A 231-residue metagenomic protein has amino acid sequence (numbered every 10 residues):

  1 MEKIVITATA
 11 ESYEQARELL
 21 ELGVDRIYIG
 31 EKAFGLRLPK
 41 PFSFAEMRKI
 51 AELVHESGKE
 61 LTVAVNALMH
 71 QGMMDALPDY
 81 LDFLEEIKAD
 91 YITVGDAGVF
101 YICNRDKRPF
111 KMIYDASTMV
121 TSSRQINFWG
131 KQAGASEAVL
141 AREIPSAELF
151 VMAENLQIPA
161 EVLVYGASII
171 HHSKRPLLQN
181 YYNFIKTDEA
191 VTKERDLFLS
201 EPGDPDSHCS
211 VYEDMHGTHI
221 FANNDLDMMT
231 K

Functional and structural regions predicted by a protein language model:
E2-T118, V139-K231: Active-site pocket-lining/capping segments in soluble small-molecule metabolic enzymes
A116, V120-T121, I126: Intrinsically disordered, low-complexity linker/loop segments enriched in Gly/Pro and charged/polar residues
Q132-E137: A cross-taxonomic marker for long C-terminal extensions/tails that follow the last structured domain
